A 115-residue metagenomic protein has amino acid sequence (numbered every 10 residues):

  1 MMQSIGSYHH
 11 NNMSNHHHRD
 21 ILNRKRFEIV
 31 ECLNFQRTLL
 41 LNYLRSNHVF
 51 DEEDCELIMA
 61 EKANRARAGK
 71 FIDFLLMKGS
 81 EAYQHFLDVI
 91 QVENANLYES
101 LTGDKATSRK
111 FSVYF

Functional and structural regions predicted by a protein language model:
M1-F115: Death-fold homotypic interaction modules
